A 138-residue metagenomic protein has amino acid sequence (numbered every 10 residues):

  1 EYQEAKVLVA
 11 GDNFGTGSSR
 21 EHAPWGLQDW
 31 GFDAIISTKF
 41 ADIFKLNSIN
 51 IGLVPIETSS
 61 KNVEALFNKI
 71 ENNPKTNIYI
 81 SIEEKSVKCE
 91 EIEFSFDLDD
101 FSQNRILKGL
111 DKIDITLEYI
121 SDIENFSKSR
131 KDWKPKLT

Functional and structural regions predicted by a protein language model:
E1-I82: Feature captures the catalytic cores and cofactor-binding loops of soluble hydro-lyases/lyases that act on carboxylate
V54-L137: Acidic, glycine-rich flexible loop/linker segments
